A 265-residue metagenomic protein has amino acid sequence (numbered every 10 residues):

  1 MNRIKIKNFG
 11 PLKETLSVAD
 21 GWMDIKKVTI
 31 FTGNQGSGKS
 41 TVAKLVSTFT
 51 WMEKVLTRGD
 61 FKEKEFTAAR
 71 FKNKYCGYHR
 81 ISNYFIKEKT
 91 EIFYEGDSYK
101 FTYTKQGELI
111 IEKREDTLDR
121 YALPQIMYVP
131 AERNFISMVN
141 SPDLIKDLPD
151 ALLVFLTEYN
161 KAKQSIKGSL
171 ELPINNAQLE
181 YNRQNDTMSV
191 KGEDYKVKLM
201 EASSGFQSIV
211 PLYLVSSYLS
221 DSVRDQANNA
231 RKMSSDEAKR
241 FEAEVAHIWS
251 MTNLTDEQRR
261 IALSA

Functional and structural regions predicted by a protein language model:
M1-Q184, K191-G192, L254-L263: P-loop NTPase switch/coupling surface
G33-Q35, N182-S264: Conserved ABC ATPase signature
